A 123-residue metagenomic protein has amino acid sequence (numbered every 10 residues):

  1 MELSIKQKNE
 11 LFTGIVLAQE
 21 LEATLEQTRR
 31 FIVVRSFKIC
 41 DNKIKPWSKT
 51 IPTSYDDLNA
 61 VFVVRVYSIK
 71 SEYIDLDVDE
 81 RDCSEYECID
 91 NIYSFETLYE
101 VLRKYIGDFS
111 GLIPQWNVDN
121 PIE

Functional and structural regions predicted by a protein language model:
M1-W47: Negatively charged, low-complexity tracts enriched in Asp/Glu with abundant Ser/Thr
E2, K70-E123: Mixed-charge, Lys/Arg-enriched low-complexity segments
N9, N42, N59, N91 (+1 more regions): Detector for Asparagine
G14, S36, K49-S54, V101 (+1 more regions): Functionally constrained cores in energy, signaling, and assembly domains
R35-F37, N42, W47, S54 (+2 more regions): Compositionally biased, intrinsically disordered low-complexity segments
N42, P46-V78: A short, structured beta-strand/loop element
